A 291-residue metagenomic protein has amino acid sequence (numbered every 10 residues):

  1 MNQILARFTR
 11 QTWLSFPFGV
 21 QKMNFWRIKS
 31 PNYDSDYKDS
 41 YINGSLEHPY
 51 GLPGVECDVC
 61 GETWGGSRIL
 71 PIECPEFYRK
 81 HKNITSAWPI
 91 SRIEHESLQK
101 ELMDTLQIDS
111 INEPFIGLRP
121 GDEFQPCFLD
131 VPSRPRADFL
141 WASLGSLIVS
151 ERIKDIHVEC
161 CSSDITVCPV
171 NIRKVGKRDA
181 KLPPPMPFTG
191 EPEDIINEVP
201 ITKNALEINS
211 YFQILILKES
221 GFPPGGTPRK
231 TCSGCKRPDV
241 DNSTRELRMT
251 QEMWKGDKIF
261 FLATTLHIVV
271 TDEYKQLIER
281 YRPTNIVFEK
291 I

Functional and structural regions predicted by a protein language model:
Y37-Y50, N209-G225: Short, intrinsically disordered, charge-biased short linear motifs at domain edges
G51-C57, R229: Residues immediately within or flanking Cys/His clusters that coordinate Zn2+ in small zinc-binding modules
C57-C60, C232-C235: Short cysteine-rich clusters marking metal-coordination/redox-active sites
G61-W64, D239: Cys/His-rich microdomains that often coordinate metals
C74-L106, N242-D272, L277, Y281: Short microdomains enriched in Cys/His and/or Lys/Arg
S97-S143: Short N-terminal edge-element motif at the start of the domain
G145-L147, K154-L217: Extracellular-facing segments of soluble proteins and assemblies that are Gly/Ser/Thr-biased and enriched in aromatics
L147-I153, I268-E273: Short coil/turn motifs at helix boundaries and re-entrant loops, enriched in small/polar and proline residues
